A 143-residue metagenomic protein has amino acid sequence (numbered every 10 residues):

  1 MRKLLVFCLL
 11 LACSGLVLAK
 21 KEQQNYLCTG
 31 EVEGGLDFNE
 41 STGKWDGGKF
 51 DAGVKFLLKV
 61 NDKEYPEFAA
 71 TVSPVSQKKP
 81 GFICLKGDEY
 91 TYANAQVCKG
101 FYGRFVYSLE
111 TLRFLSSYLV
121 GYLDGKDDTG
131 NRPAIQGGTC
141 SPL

Functional and structural regions predicted by a protein language model:
M1-L4: Positively charged n-region of N-terminal signal peptides that target proteins for export
V6-F7, V17: Cleavable N-terminal signal peptides
A19-L27: Cleaved targeting-peptide boundary
L27-F68, F105-E110: Short, solvent-exposed loop/hinge segments that bridge or flank secondary-structure elements
G43, G48, Y122-L143: Edge beta-strand at a domain terminus
V60-E110, G138-T139: Contiguous, well-ordered beta-strand patches that form the walls/edges of small beta-barrel/beta-sandwich domains
F114-V120: Internal, hydrophobic beta-strand segments that form the core of beta-sheet-rich folds
